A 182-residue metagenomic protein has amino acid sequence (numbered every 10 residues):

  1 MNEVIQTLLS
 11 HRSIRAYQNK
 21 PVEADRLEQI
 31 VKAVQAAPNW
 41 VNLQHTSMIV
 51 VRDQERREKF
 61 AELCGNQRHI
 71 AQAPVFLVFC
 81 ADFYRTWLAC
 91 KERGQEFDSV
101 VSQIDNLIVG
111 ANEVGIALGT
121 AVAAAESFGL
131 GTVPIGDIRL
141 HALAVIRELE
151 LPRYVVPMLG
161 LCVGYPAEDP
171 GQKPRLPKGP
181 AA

Functional and structural regions predicted by a protein language model:
M1-A182: Acidic, surface-exposed loops and disordered segments
